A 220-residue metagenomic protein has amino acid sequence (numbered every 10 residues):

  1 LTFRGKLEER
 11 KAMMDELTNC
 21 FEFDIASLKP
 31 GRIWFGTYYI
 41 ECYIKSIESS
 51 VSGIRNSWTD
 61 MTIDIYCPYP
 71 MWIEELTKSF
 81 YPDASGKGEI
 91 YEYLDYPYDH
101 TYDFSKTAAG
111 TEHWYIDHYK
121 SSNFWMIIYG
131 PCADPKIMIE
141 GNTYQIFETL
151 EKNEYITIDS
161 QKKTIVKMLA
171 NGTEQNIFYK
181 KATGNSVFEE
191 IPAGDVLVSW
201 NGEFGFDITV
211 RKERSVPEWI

Functional and structural regions predicted by a protein language model:
L1, C42, M61-I63, F124 (+1 more regions): Hydrophobic residues positioned within well-ordered beta-strands of beta-sheet architectures
L1-K29, I40: Compositionally biased, low-complexity regions
T2-K6, Y66-P70, Y129: Solvent-exposed residues in well-ordered beta-strands and their adjoining turns, especially edge/terminal strands
L7-E9, M71-I73, D134: Residue-level signal for secondary-structure boundary sites
M14-I25, T77-E89: Charged, amphipathic alpha-helical segments and their flanking helix caps
L17, E22, G36-Y38, D103-A108: Repeat-unit-sized solenoid/scaffold elements
A26-E74: Short beta-strand and beta-hairpin "edge-sheet" elements
S79-I220: Intrinsically disordered, low-complexity segments enriched in serine, threonine, and glycine
